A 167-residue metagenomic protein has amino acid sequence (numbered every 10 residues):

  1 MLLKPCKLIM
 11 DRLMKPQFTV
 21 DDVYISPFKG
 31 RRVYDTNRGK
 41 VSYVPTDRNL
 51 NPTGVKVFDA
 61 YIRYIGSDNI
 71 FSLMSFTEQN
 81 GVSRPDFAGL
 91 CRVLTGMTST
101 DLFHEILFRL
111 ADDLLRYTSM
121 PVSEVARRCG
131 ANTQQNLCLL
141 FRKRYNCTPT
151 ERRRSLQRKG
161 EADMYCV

Functional and structural regions predicted by a protein language model:
M1-S67, S72-D86, R92-L94, T98 (+3 more regions): Alpha-helical bundle regulatory/interaction domains
T53-A60, F103-D113: Pre-recognition alpha-helix immediately N-terminal to the DNA-recognition helix within helix-turn-helix or winged-helix
L94, A111, R144: DNA major-groove recognition helices of helix-turn-helix
